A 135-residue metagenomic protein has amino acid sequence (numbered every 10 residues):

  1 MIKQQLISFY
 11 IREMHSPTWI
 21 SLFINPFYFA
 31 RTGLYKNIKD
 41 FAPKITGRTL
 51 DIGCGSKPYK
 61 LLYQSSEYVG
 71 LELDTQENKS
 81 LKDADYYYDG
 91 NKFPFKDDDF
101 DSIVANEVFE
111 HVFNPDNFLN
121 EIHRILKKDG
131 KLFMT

Functional and structural regions predicted by a protein language model:
I2-P43: Class I SAM-dependent methyltransferase Rossmann-like catalytic core, especially the SAM/SAH-binding loop
F41, G47-T135: Conserved SAM-binding loop
